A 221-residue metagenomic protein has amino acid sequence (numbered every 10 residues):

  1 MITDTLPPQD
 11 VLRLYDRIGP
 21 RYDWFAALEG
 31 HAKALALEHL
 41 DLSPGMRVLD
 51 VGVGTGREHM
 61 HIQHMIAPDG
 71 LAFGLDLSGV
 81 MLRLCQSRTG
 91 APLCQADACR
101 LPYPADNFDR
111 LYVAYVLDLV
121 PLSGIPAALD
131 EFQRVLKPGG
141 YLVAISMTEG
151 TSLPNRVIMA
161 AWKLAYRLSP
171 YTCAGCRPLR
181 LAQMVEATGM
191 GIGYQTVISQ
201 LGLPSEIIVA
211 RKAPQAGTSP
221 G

Functional and structural regions predicted by a protein language model:
M1-D41, R57, H61, L84: Conserved class I S-adenosyl-L-methionine
G45, P68-D69, L136-Y141: Short glycine-dipeptide loop
L49-R100: Class I SAM-dependent methyltransferase SAM/SAH-binding core
C99-L111: A short acidic, Gly/Pro-enriched loop at the edge of an enzyme's catalytic core that lines a small-molecule cofactor
R110-S123: A short SAM/SAH-binding and catalytic strip from SAM-dependent methyltransferases
P126-P138: A short glycine-rich, Lys/Arg-flanked "PGG" loop and its adjoining helix->strand segment in the class I
I145-T188, I192-V197: C-terminal alpha-helical "lid/dimerization" subdomain adjacent to the S-adenosyl-L-methionine
T188, T196-G221: Core SAM-dependent methyltransferase catalytic element
